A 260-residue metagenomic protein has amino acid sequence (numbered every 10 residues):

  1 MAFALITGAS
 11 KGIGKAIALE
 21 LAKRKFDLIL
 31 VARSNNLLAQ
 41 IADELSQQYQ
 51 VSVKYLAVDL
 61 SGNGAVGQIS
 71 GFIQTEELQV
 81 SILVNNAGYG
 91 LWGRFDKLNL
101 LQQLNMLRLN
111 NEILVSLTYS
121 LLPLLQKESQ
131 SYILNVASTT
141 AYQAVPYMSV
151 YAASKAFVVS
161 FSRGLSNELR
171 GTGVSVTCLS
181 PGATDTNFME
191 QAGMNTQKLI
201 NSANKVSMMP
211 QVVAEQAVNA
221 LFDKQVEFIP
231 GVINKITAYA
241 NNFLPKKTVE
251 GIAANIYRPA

Functional and structural regions predicted by a protein language model:
S10-G12: Conserved glycine-rich cofactor-binding loop
R24-I41: Conserved glycine-rich Rossmann-like NAD(P)H-binding loop of the short-chain dehydrogenase/reductase
N86-L91: Conserved NAD(P)H cofactor-binding loop of Rossmann-fold oxidoreductase domains
R94-N105: Substrate-binding pocket helix/loop in short-chain dehydrogenase/reductase
N111-E112: Ankyrin-repeat alpha-helix packing hotspot
T118, S154: Active-site helix of classical SDR
S138: Residue(s) in the substrate-gating loop at a strand-loop-helix junction that position the organic substrate next
C178, I200-A238: C-terminal helical subdomain
